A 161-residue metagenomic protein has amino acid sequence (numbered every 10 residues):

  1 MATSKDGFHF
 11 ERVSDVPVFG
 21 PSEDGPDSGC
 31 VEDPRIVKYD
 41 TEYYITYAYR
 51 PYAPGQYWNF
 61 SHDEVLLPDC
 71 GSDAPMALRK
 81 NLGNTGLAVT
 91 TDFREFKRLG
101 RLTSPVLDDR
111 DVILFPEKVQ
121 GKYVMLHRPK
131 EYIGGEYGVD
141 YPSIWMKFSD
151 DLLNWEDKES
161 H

Functional and structural regions predicted by a protein language model:
M1-G29, K38-I113, E117-H161: Beta-rich carbohydrate-recognition and catalytic domains
